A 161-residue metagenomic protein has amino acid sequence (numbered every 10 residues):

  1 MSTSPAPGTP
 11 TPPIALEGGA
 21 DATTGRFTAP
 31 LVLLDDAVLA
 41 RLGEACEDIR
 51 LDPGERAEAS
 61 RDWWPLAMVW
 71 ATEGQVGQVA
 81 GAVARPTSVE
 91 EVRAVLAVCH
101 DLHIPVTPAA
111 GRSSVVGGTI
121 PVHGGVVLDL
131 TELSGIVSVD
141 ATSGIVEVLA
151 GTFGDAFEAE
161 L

Functional and structural regions predicted by a protein language model:
M1-A97, S114-G144: N-terminal flexible segment immediately upstream of the FAD-binding catalytic core in FAD-dependent oxidoreductases
A109-S113: Glycine-rich beta-strand-to-loop/alpha-helix junction loops that act as flexible
D140-T142, A150-L161: Hydrophobic, small-residue-rich alpha-helical packing segments that form membrane-like cores
